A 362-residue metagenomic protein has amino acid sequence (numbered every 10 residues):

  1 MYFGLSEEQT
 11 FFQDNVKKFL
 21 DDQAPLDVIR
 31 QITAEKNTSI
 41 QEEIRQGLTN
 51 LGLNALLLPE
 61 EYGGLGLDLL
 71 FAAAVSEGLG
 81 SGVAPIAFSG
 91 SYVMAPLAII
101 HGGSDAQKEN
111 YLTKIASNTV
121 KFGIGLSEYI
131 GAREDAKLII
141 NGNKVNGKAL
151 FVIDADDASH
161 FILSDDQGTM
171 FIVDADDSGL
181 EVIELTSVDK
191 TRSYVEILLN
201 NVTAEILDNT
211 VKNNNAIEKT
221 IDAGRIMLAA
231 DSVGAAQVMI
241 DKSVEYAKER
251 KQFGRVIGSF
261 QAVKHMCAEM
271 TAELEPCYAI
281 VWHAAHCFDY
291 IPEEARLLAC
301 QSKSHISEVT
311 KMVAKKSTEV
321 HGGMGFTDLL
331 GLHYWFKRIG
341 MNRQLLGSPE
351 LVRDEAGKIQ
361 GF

Functional and structural regions predicted by a protein language model:
M1-G82, G102-Q107, K114-T119, K219-F362: Alpha-helical interface subdomain recognition
G82-Y92, I206-L207: Short, flexible active-site-proximal loops enriched in glycine and acidic residues
A87-A106: N-terminal glycine-rich flavin-associated loop
I100-G103, L163-D166, I172-A175, L198-N200 (+1 more regions): Short beta-strand-to-turn element immediately C-terminal to the catalytic PLP-Schiff-base lysine in fold type I
S117-Y129: A short, Trp-centered hydrophobic/proline-enriched beta-strand micro-motif
G125, K148-L180: A short core secondary-structure module
A132-N146: Cytochrome P450 C-terminal beta-domain/meander region
R133-A136, F151-V152, A175-N209: Flexible, small-/acidic-enriched active-site or ligand-binding loops
